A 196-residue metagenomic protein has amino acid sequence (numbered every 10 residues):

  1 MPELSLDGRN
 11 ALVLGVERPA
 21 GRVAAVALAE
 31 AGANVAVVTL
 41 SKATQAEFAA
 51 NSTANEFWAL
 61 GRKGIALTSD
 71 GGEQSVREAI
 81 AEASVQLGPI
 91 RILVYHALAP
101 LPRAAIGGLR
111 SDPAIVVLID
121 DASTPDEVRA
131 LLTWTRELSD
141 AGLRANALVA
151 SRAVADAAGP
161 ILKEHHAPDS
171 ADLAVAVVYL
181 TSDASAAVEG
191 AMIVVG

Functional and structural regions predicted by a protein language model:
M1-I92, A99-R103: Short-chain dehydrogenase/reductase
L14, T68, I90-L98, A114-D120 (+1 more regions): Rossmann-fold scaffold of SDR-type NAD(P)-dependent oxidoreductases
A24-A25, T135, S170, V177: Generic hydrophobic/aromatic pocket-lining and core-packing "Φ" positions
L28, L138, L180: Aromatic pocket-lining residues of Rossmann-like dinucleotide-binding sites
A31, Q86-L87, P100-P113, W134-A141: A short helix-coil junction within the Rossmann-fold of NAD(P)-dependent oxidoreductases
G64-A66, A145, G190: Hydrophobic/aromatic anchor residues within beta-strands of the central parallel beta-sheet of Rossmann-like
Q74, L143, S151, P160-G196: C-terminal helical subdomain
D126, T133-L143, V154-D156, A184: Active-site-adjacent segment of SDR/Rossmann-fold oxidoreductases
